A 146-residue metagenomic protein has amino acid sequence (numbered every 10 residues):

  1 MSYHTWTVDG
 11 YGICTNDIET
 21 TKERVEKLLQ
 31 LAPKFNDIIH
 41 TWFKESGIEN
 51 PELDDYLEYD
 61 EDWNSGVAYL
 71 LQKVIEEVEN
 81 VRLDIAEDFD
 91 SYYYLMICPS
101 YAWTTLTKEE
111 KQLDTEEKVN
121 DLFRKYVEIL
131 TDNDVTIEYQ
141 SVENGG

Functional and structural regions predicted by a protein language model:
M1-D121, K125, I129-D132, G146: Acidic (Asp/Glu-rich) sequence patches and key acidic residues that form negatively charged surfaces used
D134-V142: Glycine-rich, aromatic-bearing surface loops/beta-hairpins
